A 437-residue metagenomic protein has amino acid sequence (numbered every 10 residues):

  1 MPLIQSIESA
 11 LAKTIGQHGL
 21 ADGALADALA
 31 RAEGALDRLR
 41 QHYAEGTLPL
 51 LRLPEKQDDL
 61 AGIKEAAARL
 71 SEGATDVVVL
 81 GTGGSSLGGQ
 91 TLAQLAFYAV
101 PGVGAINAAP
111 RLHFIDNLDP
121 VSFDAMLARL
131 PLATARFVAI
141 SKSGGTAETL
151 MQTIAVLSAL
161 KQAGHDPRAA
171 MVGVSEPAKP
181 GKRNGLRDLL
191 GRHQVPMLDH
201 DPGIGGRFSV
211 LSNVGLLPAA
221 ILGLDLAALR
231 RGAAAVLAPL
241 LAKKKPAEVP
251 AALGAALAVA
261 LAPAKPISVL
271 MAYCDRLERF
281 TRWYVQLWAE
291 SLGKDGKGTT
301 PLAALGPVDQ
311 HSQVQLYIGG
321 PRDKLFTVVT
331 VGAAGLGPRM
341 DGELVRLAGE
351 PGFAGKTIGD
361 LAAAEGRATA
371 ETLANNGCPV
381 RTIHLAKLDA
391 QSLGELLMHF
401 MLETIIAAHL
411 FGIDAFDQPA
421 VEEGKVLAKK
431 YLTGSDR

Functional and structural regions predicted by a protein language model:
M1-A68, G342-F353, A368: Extended, charge-enriched "interface" segments that sit outside catalytic cores
R40, A67, S71-A74, A96 (+16 more regions): Structural signal for hydrophobic packing residues in well-ordered secondary-structure cores of soluble enzyme domains
Y43, G62-T75, M126-A135, A256-P266 (+1 more regions): Glycine-rich phosphate/diphosphate-binding loops that line cofactor/substrate pockets in enzymes
R52, L224-R230, A238-E365, T369: Acidic catalytic cores of enzymes that act on phosphate-bearing nucleotides/polynucleotides
L53-K56, H113-D116, K142, T146 (+10 more regions): Hydrophobic alpha-helical scaffolding
A68-K243, V426, K430: Glycine-rich phosphate-binding loops that contact phosphosugars or nucleotide phosphates
V79, F137-A139, G173, L270 (+2 more regions): Structural beta-sheet core signal
G412-R437: C-terminal amphipathic alpha-helical interaction region
